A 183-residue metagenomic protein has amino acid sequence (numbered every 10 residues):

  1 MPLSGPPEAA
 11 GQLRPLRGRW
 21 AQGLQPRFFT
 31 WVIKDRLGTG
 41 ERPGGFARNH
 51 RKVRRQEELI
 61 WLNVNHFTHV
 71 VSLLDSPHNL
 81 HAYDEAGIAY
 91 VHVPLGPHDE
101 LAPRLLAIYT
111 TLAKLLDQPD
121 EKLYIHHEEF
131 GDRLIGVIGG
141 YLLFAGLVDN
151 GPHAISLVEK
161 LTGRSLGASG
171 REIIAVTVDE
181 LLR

Functional and structural regions predicted by a protein language model:
M1-Y124, V137-R183: Cys-dependent protein tyrosine phosphatase-like superfamily
H127: Conserved S/T- and glycine-rich ATP-binding loop of Class I adenylate-forming
G131-V137: Glycine-rich nucleophile elbow surrounding the catalytic serine of serine-hydrolase chemistry
